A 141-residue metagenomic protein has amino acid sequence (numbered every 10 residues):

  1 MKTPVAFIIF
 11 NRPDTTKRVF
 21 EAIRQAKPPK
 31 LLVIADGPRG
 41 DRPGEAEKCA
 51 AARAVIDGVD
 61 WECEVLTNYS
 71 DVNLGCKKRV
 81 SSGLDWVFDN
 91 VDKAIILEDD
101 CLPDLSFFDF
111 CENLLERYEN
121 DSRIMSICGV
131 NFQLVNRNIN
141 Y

Functional and structural regions predicted by a protein language model:
M1-A26, I34: N-proximal low-complexity "stem/linker" segments adjacent to membrane-targeting elements
F7, V59-E62, D89, L105-S106 (+2 more regions): Acidic/histidine-enriched, beta-strand-rich ligand/metal-binding domains
I23-N68: Acidic donor-binding segment of Leloir-type glycosyltransferases
V72-R79: A short, glycine-/small-residue-rich helix N-cap motif at loop->alpha-helix starts within glycosyltransferase
S81-K93: Active-site nucleotide-sugar/metal-binding loop of Leloir-type enzymes
V91-L102: Short beta-strand-to-loop acidic/aromatic patch adjacent to the donor-nucleotide binding site
S106-Y141: Conserved donor NDP-sugar-binding/catalytic core segment of glycosyltransferases
